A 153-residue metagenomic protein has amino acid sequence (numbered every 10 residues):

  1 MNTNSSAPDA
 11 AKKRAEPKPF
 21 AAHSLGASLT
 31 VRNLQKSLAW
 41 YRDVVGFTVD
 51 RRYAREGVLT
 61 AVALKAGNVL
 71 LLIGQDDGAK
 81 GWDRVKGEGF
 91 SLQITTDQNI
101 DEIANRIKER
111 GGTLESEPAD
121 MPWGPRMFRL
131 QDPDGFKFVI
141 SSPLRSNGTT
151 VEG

Functional and structural regions predicted by a protein language model:
N2-S28, A39, V44-Q131, S141-G153: Vicinal oxygen chelate
V31-Q35: Short acidic-aromatic low-complexity motifs
D134: C-terminal catalytic core of tyrosine-transesterase DNA break-rejoin enzymes
